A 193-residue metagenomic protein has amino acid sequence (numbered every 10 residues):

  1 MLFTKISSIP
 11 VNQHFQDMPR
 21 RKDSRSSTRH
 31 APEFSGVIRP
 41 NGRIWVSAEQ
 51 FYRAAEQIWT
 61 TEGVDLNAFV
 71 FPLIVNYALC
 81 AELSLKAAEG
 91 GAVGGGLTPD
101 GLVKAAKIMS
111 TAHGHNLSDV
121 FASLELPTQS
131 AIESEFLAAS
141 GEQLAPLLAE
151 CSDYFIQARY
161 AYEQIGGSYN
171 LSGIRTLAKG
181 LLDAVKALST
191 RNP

Functional and structural regions predicted by a protein language model:
F3-Y52, E56, G95-P193: Long, charged low-complexity segments
R43, A68-V75, Y169: A structural signal for alpha-helical segments
E49, V70-A92: Short, hydrophobic, well-ordered secondary-structure elements
E56-F69: Helix-loop segments that flank and shape redox-cofactor active sites
I58-T61, G90-G96: Short regulatory "switch" loops immediately downstream of catalytic or recognition motifs within protein catalytic
